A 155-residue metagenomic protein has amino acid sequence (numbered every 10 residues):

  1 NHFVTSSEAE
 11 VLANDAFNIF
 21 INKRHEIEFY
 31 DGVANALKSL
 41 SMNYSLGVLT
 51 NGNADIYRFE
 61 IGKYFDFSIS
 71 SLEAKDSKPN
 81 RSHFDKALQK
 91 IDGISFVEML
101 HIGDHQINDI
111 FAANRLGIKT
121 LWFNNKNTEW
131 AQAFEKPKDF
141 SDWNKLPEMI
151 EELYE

Functional and structural regions predicted by a protein language model:
N1-S7: Helix-loop "lid/cap" segments that line or gate small-molecule binding pockets
H2, K23, S71-L72: Alpha-helix C-capping/helix-to-loop hinge sites
S7-V11, I94-V97: Short helix-terminating capping/connector loops at secondary-structure junctions
A9-E10, N18-V48: Short, acidic loop-to-helix structural element flanking the phosphoryl-transfer center in phosphate-processing enzymes
L12-A16, I61: Hydrophobic side chains within well-formed alpha-helices
D15-H25, F67, I94: Conserved acidic, metal-coordinating active-site core of Asp-based, Mg2+-dependent phosphoryl-transfer enzymes
A34, K38, Y44-E155: Asp-based, Mg2+/Mn2+-dependent phosphohydrolase catalytic module
